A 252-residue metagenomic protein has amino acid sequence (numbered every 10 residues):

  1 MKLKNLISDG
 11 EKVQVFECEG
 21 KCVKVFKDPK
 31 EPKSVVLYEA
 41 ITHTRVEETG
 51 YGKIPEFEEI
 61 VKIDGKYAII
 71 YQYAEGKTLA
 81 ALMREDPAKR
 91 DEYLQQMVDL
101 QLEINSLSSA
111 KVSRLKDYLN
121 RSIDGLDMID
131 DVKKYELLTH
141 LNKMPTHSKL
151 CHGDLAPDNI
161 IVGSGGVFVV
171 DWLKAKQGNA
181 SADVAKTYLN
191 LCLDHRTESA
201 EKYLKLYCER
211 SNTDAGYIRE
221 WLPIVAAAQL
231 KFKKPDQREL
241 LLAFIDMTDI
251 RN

Functional and structural regions predicted by a protein language model:
K4-L37, T44: ATP-binding glycine-rich loop module of kinase domains
E47-E59: Conserved HxN/HPN-centered segment at the entrance to the catalytic loop of eukaryotic protein kinase-like domains
D64-T78: Conserved short submotifs of the Hanks-type protein kinase catalytic core that shape the nucleotide-binding pocket
L79-P87: AlphaC helix of the protein kinase catalytic domain
A88-K116: Internal "kinase-insert"/substrate-recognition segments embedded within catalytic cores of ATP-dependent enzymes
S106-G153, P157, G163, A243 (+1 more regions): An alpha-helical support segment within catalytic cores of ATP-dependent transferases
F168-D171: Pre-DFG segment of protein kinase catalytic domains
K186-N252: Helix-rich C-terminal or lid/interface subdomains of diverse kinases
